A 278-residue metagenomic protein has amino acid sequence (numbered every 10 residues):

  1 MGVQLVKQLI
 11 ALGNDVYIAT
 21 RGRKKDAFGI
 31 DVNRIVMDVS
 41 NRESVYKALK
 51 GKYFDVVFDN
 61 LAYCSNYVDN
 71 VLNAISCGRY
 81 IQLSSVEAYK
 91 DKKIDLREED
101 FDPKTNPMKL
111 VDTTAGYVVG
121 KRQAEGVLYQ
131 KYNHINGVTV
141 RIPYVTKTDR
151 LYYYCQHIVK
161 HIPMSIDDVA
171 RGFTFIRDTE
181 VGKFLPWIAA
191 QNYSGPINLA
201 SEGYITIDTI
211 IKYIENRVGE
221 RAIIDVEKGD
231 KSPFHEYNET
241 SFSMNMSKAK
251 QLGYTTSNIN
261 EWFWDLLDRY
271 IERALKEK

Functional and structural regions predicted by a protein language model:
G2-V3: N-terminal Rossmann-fold NAD(P) dinucleotide-binding loop
I30-R42, L61-A62: Rossmann-fold cofactor-recognition segment
K52-D95, E99-P103, E125-V127: NAD(P)-cofactor binding segment of oxidoreductase domains
M108-T139: Active-site Tyr-X1-5-Lys
K131, N136-F173, I214: NAD(P)-dependent short-chain dehydrogenase/reductase
C155-S165, A170-Y204: Alpha-helical substrate-binding/gating segment
F184-S241, A274-E277: Mid/C-terminal beta-alpha module of Rossmann-like enzyme folds, strongest in SDR-family dehydrogenases/epimerases
I259-K278: Amphipathic terminal alpha-helices
